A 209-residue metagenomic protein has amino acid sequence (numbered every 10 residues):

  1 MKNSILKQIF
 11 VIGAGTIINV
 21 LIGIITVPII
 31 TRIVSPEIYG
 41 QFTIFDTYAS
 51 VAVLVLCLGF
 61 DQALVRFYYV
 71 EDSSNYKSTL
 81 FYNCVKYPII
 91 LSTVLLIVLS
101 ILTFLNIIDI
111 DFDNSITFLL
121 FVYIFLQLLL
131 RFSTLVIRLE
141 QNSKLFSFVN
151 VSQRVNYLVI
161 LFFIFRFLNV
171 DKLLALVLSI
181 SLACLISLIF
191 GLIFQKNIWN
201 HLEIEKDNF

Functional and structural regions predicted by a protein language model:
M1-I5, K144, N169-V177, I189-F209: Interhelical loop/hinge segments that connect adjacent transmembrane helices in multipass membrane
K2-S4, V34-I38, A52-K86, R138-K144: Transmembrane-helix boundary and interhelical linker motifs in polytopic inner-membrane proteins
S4-D61, Y123, L158: Signature of the first transmembrane helix
L6, L126-V149: Membrane-interface junctions at transmembrane-helix termini in multi-pass inner-membrane proteins
I17, L56, Q62, Y82-D109 (+2 more regions): Alpha-helical transmembrane segments of multi-pass membrane transport and lipid-handling proteins
V20-P28, V94-L99, N150-D171, I186-G191: Alpha-helical transmembrane segments of multi-pass membrane transporters and transport-associated inner-membrane enzymes
T31-Q41, D111-F112, E140-L145, V155-S187: Membrane-interface helix-loop junctions in multi-pass transport and translocation proteins
V51, V55, I89-T93, D109-S133 (+1 more regions): Alpha-helical transmembrane segments of multi-pass membrane proteins
